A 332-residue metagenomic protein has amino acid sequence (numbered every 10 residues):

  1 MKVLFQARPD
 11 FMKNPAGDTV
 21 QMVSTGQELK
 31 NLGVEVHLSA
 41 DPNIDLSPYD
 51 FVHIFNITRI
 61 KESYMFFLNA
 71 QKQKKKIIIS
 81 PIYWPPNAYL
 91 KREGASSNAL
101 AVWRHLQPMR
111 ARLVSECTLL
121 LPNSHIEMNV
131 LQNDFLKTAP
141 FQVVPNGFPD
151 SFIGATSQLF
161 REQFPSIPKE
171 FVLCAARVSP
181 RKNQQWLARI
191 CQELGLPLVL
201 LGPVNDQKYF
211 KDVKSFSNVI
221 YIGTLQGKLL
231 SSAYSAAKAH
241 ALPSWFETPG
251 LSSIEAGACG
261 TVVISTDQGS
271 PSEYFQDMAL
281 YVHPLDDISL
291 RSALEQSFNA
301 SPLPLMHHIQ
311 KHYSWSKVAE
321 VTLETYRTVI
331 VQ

Functional and structural regions predicted by a protein language model:
T19, P197-I222, L229: Short, structured helix-loop element that forms part of the nucleotide-activated donor/catalytic region
L100-L120: Membrane-proximal helix-turn-helix segments that form the acceptor-binding/catalytic region of lipid-linked
Q132, G147-I167: Acidic anion/phosphate-binding donor-loop and adjacent secondary structure in glycosyltransferase catalytic cores
Q163-K182, A188-E193, V199: Conserved donor-binding/catalytic core segment of Leloir-type glycosyltransferases
T224-L225, S232-A237: Short alpha-helical donor nucleotide-sugar binding micro-motif in glycosyltransferases
W245: Aromatic "clamp/platform" in nucleotide-sugar-dependent glycosyltransferases that forms part of the donor/acceptor
V262-S265: Short hydrophobic beta-strand element within catalytic cores of glycosyltransferases and related nucleotide-activated
A279-I288, L294-N299: Conserved acidic donor-binding segment of nucleotide-sugar-dependent glycosyltransferases
